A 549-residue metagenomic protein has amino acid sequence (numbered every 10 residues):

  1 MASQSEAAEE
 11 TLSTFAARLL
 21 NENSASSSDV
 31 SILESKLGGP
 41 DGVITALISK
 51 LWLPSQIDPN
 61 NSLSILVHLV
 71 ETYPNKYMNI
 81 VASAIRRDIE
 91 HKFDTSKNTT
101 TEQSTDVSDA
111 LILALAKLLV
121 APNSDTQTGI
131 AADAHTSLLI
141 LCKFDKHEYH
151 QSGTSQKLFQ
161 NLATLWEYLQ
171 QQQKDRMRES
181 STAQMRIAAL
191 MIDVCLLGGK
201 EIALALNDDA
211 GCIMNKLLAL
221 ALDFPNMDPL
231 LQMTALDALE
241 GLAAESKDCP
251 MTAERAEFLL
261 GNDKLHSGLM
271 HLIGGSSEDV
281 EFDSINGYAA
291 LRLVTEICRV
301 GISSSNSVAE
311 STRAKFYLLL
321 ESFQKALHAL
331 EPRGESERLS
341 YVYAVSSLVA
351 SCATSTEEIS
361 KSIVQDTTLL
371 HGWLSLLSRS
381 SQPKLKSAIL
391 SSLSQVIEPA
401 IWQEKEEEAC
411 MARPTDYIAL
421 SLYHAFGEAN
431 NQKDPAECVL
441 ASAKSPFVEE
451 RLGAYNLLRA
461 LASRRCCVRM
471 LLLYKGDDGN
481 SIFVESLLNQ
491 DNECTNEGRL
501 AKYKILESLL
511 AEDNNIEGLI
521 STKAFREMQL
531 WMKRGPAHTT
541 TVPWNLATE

Functional and structural regions predicted by a protein language model:
A2-S5, A46-I57, H91-E102, L115-Q127 (+8 more regions): Helix-loop junctions that connect tandem helical modules in alpha-solenoid scaffolds
Q4-E9, N21-S96, T100-D133, L141-A163 (+9 more regions): Elongated alpha-helical scaffolds that mediate protein-protein interactions in large eukaryotic proteins, primarily
L19, S62-Y73, A114, L118-V120 (+9 more regions): Hydrophobic residues within the alpha-helices of tandem HEAT/HEAT-like
N61, I65, A110, A114 (+20 more regions): Alpha-solenoid helical repeat scaffolds
F224, D228-S246, T252-S375, A388-S391: Core solenoid repeat modules with strong leucine/isoleucine-rich periodicity, prominently canonical LRR arrays but also
F224, L471, D477-N514: Long amphipathic alpha-helical scaffold regions
K315-Y317, E321, I359-Q365, W373-A400 (+4 more regions): Alpha-solenoid helical repeat scaffolds
L369, Q395, R413, L458-S463 (+1 more regions): Active/binding-pocket-proximal capping segment
